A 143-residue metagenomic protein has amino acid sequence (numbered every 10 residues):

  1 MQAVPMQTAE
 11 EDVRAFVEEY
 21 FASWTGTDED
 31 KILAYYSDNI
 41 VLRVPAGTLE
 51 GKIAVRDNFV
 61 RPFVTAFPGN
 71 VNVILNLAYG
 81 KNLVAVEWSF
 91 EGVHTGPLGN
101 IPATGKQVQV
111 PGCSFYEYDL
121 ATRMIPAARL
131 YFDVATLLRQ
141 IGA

Functional and structural regions predicted by a protein language model:
M1-A15, G142-A143: Basic/polar N-terminal segments that are highly enriched at the extreme N-terminus, encompassing both cleavable
E10-E11, E29-V84: A solvent-exposed, acidic/Ser-Thr-rich amphipathic alpha-helical stretch
E19-Y20: Generic hydrophobic alpha-helical segments
Y36, F90-G92, F132: Short beta-strand segments enriched in hydrophobic/aromatic residues within well-folded beta-rich domains
A85, Q109-R139: Short beta-strand edge/turn micro-motifs at domain boundaries
S89-A121: Exposed beta-sheet edge and beta->alpha loop/turn motif
I101-A103, L138-A143: A short acidic/glycine-rich loop-to-helix N-cap element
